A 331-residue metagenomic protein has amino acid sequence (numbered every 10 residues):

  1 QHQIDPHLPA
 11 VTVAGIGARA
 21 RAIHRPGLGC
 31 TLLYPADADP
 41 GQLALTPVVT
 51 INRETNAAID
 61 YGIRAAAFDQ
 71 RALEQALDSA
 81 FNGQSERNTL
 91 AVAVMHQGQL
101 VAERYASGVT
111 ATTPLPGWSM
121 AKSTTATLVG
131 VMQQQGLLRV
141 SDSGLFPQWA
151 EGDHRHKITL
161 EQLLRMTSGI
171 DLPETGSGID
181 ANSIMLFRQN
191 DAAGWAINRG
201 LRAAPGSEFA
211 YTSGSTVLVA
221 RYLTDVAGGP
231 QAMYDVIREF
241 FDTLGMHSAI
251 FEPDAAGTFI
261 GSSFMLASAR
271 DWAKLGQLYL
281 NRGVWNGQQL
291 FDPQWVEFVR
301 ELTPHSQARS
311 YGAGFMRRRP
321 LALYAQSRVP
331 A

Functional and structural regions predicted by a protein language model:
Q1-P47: N-terminal accessory interaction module
D37-A72: Short, compositionally biased leader-like segments
A58-Q97: Beta-lactamase-like hydrolase cores
F81-Q84, A102, M132-L137, Q148 (+9 more regions): Sec/Tat-exported extracytoplasmic proteins
G98, L115-V140, L163, V219-L223 (+1 more regions): Active-site SXXK
V101-P114, S177-S263: Catalytic-site signature segments of enzymes, centered on catalytic residues
Q134-D171, N198-L201, A227-A267, Q294: Active-site helix/loop module of the DD-peptidase/beta-lactamase fold, centered on the serine-lysine SxxK catalytic
M246-P253, E297-A331: Active-site Gly/Thr loop motif
